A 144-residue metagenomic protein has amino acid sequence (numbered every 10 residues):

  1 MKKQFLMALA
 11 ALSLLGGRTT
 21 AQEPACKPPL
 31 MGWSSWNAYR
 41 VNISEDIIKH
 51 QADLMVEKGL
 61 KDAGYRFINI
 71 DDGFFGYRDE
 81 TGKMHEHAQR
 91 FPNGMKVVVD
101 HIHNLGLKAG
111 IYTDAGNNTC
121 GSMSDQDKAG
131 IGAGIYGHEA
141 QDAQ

Functional and structural regions predicted by a protein language model:
M1-Q22: Bacterial Sec-dependent N-terminal signal peptides
Q22-N37, I68: N-terminal hydrophobic targeting/anchoring segments and the immediately downstream early-domain regions of hydrolases
S35-I43, E86-A88: Second-shell loop/turn segments in exported
I43-S44, N104: Structural helix-adjacent loops and short alpha-helical linkers that scaffold large soluble proteins
Q51, M55-Q144: Aromatic-lined carbohydrate-binding/catalytic grooves of carbohydrate-active enzymes
